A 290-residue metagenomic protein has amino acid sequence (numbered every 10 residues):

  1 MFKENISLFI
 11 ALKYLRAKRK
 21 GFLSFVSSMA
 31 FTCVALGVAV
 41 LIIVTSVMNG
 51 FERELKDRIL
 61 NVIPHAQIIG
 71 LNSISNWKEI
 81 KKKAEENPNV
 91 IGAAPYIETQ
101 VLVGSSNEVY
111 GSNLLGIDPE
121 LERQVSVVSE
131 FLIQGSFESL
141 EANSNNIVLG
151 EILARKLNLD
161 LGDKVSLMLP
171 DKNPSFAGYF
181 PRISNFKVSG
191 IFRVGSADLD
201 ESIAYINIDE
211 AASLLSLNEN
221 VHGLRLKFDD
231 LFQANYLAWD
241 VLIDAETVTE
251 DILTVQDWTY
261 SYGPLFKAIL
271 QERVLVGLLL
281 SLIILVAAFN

Functional and structural regions predicted by a protein language model:
M1-V38: N-terminal Sec/SRP start-transfer signal
R19-S28, D230, Y236-F289: Peri-transmembrane interface segments
G37-M48, I284-A288: Alpha-helical transmembrane segments
M48, E52-K81: Membrane-interface junction motifs in transport/secretion proteins
A66-G70, L153-A154, N220-V241, T254: A short beta-strand structural signal in non-transmembrane regions
I69-S75, R193-G195, L226-A234, V248 (+1 more regions): Structural beta->alpha junctions
I80-E85, V128, L237-E246: Short amphipathic alpha-helices in soluble, non-transmembrane regions that often serve as interface/regulatory elements
K82-E219: A structural signal for hydrophobic secondary-structure junctions, strongest on transmembrane helix-loop-helix units
